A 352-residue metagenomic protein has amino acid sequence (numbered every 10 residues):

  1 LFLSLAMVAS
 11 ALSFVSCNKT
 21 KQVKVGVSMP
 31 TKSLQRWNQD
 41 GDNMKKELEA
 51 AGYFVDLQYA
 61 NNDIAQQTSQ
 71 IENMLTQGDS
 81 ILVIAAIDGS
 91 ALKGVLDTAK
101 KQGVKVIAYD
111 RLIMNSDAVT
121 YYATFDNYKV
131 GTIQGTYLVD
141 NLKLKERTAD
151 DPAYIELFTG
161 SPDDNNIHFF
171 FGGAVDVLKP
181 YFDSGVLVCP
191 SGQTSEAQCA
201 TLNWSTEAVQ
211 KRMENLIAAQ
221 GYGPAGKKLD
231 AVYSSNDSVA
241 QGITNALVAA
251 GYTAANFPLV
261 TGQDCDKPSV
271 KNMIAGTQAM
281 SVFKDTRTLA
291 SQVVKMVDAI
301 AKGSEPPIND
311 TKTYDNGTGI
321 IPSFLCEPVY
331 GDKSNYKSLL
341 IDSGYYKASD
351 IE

Functional and structural regions predicted by a protein language model:
L1-C17: Sec-dependent N-terminal signal peptides of Gram-positive bacterial secreted proteins and lipoproteins
C17-E352: A residue-level marker of the well-folded mature domains of exported/periplasmic proteins
